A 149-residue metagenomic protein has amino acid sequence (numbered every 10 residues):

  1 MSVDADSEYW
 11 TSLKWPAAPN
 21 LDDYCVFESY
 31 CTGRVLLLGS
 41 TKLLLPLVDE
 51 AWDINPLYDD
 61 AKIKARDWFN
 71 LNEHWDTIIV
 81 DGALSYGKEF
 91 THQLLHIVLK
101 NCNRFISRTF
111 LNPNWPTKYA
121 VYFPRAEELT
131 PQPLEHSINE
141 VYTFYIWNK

Functional and structural regions predicted by a protein language model:
M1-T32: Class I SAM-dependent methyltransferase Rossmann-like catalytic core, especially the SAM/SAH-binding loop
G33, D49, D76, N103: Conserved acidic residues
L36-F69: Class I SAM-dependent methyltransferase SAM/SAH-binding core
F69-I79: A short acidic, Gly/Pro-enriched loop at the edge of an enzyme's catalytic core that lines a small-molecule cofactor
G82-A83: Short catalytic micro-motifs in class I SAM-dependent methyltransferases
Y86-V98: A short, conserved alpha-helix within the catalytic core of class I
C102-P113: Conserved beta-strand signature within the Rossmann-like core of class I S-adenosyl-L-methionine
W115-K149: Class I S-adenosyl-L-methionine
